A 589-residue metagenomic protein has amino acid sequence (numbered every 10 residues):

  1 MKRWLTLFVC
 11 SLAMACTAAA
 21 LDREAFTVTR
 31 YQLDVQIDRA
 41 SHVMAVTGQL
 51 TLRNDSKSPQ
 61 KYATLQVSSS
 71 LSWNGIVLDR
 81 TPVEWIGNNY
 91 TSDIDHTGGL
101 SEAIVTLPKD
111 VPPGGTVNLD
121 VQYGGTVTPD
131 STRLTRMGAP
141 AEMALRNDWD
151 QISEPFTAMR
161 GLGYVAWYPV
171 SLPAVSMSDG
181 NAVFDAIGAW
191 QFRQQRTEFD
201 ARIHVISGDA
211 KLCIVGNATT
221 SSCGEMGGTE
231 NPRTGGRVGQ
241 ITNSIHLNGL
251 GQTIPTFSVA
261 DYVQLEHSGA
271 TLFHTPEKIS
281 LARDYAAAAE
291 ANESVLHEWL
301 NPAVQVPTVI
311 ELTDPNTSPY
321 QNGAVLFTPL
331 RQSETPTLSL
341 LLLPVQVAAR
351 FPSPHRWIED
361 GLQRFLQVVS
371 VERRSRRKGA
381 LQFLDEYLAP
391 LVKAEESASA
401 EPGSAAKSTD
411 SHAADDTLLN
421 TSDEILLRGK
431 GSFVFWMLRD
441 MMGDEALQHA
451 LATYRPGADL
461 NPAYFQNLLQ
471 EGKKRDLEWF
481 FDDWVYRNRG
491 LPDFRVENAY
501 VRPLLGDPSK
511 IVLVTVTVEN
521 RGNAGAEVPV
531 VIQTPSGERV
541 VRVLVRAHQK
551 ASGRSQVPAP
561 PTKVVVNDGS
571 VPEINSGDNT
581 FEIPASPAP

Functional and structural regions predicted by a protein language model:
C16-A45, N74, E478-W479, D483-W484: N-terminal, polar/Ser/Thr-rich
T51-L71, A186-I206, G522-V531: Surface-exposed beta-strand/loop patches in extracellular or lumenal glycoproteins
L71-D148, I187-Q191, N231, Q549-P558 (+1 more regions): A surface-exposed beta-strand-loop module
G75-V77, A210-V215, C223, L477 (+1 more regions): Beta-strand-rich binding/interaction modules
D120-Q252: Extended, low-hydrophobicity, Ser/Thr/Pro/Gly-biased non-transmembrane segments
A201, S258-I358, L362-L366, E573: Juxtacatalytic substrate-recognition/specificity segment
V304, D423-P508: Amphipathic alpha-helical substructures
H355-M442: Acidic/His/Gly-enriched intrinsically disordered linker/tail segments that often contain short helix/coil "MoRF-like"
